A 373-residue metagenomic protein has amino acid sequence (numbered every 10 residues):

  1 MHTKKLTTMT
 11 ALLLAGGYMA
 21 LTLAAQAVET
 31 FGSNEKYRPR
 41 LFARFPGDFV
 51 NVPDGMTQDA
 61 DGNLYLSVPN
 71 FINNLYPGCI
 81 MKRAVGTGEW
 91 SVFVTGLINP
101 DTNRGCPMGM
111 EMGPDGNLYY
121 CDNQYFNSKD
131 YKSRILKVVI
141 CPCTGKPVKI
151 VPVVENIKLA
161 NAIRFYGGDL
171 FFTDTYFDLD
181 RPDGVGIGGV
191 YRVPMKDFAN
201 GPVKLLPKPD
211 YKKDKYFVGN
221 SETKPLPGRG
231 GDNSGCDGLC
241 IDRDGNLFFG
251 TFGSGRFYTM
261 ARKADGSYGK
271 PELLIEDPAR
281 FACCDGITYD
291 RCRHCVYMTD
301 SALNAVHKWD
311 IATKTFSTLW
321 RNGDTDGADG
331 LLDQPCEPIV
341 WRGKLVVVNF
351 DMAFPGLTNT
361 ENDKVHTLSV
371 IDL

Functional and structural regions predicted by a protein language model:
V28-F49, N220: A short helix->beta-strand "capping" segment at the edge of beta-propeller domains
R40-A43, W90-G96, K146-E155, N200-S221 (+2 more regions): Beta-propeller fold detector
D48-D61, P77, L97-L118, F126 (+6 more regions): Beta-rich, blade/repeat-based domains predominating in secreted/periplasmic proteins but also intracellular
Y65-S67, Y119-C121, F172-D174, F249-G250 (+2 more regions): Residue position within the beta-strands of beta-propeller blades
N70-N74, Q124-S128, F177-R181, S254-R256 (+2 more regions): Short glycine/acidic-enriched loop and turn motifs that connect beta-strands
G78-M81, R134-L136, G188-Y191, R256-Y258 (+2 more regions): A short loop-to-beta-strand structural motif that recurs across blades of beta-propeller domains
R83-G88, V139-T144, P194-F198, A261-G266 (+2 more regions): Short loop/turn segments that connect beta-strands within beta-propeller blades
Q334-L373: Blade-level signature of beta-propeller repeat domains, shared across WD40, Kelch, NHL, RCC1 and BNR/Asp-box propellers
